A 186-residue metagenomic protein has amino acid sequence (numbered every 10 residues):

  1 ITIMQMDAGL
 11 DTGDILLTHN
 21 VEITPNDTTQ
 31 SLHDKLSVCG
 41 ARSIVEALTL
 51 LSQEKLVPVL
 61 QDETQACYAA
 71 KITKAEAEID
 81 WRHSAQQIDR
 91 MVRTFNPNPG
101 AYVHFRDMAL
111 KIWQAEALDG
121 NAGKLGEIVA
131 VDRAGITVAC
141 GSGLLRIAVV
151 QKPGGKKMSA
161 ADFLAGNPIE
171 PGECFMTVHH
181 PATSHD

Functional and structural regions predicted by a protein language model:
I1-A69, T73-A75: Donor/substrate-binding cores of folate-linked one-carbon enzymes
N20-V21, A66-R82, A115-K124: Short, charged low-complexity intrinsically disordered segments located at boundaries of structured domains
W81-D186: An anion-binding loop in the catalytic cleft
